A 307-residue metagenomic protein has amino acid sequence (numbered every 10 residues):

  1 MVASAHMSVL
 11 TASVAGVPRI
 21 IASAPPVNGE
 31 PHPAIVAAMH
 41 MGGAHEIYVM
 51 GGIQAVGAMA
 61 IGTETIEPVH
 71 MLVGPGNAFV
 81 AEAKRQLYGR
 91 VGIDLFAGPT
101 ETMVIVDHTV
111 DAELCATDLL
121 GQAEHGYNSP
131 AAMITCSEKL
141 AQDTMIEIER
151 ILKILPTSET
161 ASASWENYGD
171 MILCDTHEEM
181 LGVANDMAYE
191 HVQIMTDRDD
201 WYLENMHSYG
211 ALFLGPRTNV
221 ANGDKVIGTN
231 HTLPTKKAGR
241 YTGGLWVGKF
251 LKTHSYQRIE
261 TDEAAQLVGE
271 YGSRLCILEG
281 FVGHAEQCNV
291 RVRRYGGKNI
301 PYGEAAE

Functional and structural regions predicted by a protein language model:
M1-A37: Conserved small-residue-rich beta-alpha loop and adjacent elements that most often cradle the phosphate/pyrophosphate
V27-P31, M50-A58, D199: Short acidic loop-to-helix transition motifs that present clustered carboxylates
M41-P130: Conserved NAD(P)+-binding/catalytic subdomain of aldehyde/semialdehyde dehydrogenases
L95-N167, M171: A conserved active-site cap/scaffold subdomain adjacent to cofactor or substrate pockets
T102-D107, M133, N167-D175, A188-I194 (+2 more regions): Short, well-ordered beta-strand elements within core beta-sheets of diverse protein domains
L152-R198: Glycine-rich, Lys/Arg-enriched anion-binding loops that position phosphate/diphosphate groups for phosphoryl
H177, N185-E307: C-terminal core of ALDH-fold dehydrogenases
